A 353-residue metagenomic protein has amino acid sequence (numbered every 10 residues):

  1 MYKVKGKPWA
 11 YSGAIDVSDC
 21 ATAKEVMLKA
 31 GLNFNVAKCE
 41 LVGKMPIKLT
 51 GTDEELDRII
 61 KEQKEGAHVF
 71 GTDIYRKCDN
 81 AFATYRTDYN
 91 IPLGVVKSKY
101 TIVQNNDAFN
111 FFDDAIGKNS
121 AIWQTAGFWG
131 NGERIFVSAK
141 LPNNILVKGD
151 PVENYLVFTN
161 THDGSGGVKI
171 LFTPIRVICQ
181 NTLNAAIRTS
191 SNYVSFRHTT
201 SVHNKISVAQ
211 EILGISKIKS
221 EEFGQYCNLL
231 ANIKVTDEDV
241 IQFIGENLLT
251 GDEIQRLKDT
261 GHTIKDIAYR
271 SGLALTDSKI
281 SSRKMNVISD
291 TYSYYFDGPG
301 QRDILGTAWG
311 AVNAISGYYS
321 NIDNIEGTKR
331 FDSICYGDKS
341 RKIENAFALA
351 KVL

Functional and structural regions predicted by a protein language model:
M1-Q63, G127, N143-L353: Intrinsically disordered, low-complexity regions enriched in serine/threonine
R58, H68-D73, N80: N-terminal intrinsically disordered, low-complexity, charge-rich
I74-K99: A short, surface-exposed helix-loop junction/capping segment
D88, G117, G130, D163-G164: Short, solvent-exposed coil/turn segments at beta-strand boundaries
S98-I122: Amphipathic alpha-helical segments
A108, E133-I135, V152: Residues at beta-strand starts and edge strands
Q124-N144: Beta-rich nucleic-acid/ligand-interaction surfaces
